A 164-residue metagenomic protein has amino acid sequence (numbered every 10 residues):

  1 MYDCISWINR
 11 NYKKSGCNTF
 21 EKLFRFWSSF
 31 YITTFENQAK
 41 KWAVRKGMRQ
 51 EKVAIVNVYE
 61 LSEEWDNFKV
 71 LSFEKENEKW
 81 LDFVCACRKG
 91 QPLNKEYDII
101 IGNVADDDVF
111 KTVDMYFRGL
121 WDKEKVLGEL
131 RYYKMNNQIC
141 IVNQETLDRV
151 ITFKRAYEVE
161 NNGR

Functional and structural regions predicted by a protein language model:
M1-R25: Short aromatic-glycine-(Arg/Gly/Cys) micro-motifs in beta-strand/loop hairpins
Y2, F24-S28, K40, R45-R164: Conserved NAD+-utilizing ADP-ribose enzyme module
